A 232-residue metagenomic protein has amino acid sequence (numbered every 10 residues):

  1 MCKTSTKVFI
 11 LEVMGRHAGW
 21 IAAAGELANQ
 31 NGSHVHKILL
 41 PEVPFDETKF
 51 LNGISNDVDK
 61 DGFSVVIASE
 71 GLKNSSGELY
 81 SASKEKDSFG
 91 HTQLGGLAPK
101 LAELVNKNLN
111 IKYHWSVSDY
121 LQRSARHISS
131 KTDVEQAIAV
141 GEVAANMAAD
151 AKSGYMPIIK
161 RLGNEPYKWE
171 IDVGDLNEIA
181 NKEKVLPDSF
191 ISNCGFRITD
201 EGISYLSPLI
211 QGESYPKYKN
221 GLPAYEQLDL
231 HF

Functional and structural regions predicted by a protein language model:
M1-H114: Accessory alpha-helical/coil subdomains and C-terminal extensions that flank or cap enzyme catalytic cores
A82-F232: C-terminal non-catalytic interaction/assembly regions of soluble proteins
